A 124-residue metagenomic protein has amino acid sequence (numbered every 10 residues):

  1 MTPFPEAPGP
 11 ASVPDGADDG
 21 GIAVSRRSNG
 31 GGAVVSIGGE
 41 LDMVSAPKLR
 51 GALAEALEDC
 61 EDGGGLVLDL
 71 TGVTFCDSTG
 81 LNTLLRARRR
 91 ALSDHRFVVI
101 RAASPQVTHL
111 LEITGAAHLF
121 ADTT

Functional and structural regions predicted by a protein language model:
M1-F75, R86-T124: STAS-like cytosolic regulatory interaction modules
